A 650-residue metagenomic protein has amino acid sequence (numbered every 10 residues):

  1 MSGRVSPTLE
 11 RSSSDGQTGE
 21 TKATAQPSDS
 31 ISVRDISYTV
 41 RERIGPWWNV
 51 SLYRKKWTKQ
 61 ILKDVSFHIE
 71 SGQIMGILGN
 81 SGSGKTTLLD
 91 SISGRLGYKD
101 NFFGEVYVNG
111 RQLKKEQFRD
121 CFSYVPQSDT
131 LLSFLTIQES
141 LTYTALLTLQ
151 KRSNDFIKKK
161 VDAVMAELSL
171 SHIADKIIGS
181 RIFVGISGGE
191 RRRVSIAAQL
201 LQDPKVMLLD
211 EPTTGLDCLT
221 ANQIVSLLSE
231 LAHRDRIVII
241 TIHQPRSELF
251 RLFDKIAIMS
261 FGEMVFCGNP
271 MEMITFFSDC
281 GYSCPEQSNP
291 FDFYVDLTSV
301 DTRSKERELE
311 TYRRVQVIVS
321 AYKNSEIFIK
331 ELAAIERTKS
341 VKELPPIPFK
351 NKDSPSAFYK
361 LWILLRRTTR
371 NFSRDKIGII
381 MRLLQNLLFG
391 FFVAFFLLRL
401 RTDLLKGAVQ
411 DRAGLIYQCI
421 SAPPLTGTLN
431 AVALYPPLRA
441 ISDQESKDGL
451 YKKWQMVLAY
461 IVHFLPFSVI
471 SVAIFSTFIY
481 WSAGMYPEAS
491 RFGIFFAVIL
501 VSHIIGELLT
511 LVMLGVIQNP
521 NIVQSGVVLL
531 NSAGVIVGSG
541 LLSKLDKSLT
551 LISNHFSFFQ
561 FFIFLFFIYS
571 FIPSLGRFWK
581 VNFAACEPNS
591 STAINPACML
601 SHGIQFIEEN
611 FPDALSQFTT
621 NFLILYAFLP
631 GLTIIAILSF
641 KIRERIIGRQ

Functional and structural regions predicted by a protein language model:
M1-S66, S71-Q73, N80, F103-V108 (+9 more regions): Topological signature of polytopic alpha-helical transporters
S83, K114-E116, S128-E139: Conserved catalytic motifs of ABC-family nucleotide-binding domains
I92-L96: Helix-to-loop junction immediately C-terminal to a conserved catalytic motif
Q199-L200: ABC ATPase C-loop
M207-E211, L216: Catalytic Walker B motif of ABC-type/P-loop ATPase nucleotide-binding domains
S226, R234, I240-T241, R246-F250 (+2 more regions): Alpha-helical transmembrane segments and their short interhelical loops
D411-I479, N531: Hydrophobic alpha-helical transmembrane segments of multi-pass membrane transport proteins
